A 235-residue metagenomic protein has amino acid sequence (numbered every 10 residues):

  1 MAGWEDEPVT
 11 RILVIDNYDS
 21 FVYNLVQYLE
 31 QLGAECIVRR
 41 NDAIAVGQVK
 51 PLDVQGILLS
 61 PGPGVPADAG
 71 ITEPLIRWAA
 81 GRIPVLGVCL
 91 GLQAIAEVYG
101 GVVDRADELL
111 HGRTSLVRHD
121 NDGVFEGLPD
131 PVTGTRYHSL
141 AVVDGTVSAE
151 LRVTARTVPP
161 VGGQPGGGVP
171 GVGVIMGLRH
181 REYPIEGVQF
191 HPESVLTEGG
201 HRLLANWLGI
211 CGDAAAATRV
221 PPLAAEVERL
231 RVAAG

Functional and structural regions predicted by a protein language model:
M1-E73, R77-G81, E198-G199, A205-G235: N-terminal beta1-alpha1 cap of cysteine-dependent amidohydrolase-like domains
V9, G33-E35, R82, G100 (+3 more regions): A generic structural signal for alpha->beta connector loops
C36-V38, V103, V153: Generic structural signal for residues in well-ordered beta-strands
P51-G127, P131-T133, L204: Cysteine-nucleophile active-site neighborhood
P63-V65, A141, E193-V195: Short histidine/acidic/glycine/proline-rich micro-motifs that form metal- and phosphate-coordinating active-site loops
C89, H138, H191: Histidine-centered divalent metal-coordination motifs
G123-Y183: Catalytic beta-strand/loop cores that center a nucleophilic Ser/Cys/Thr and support acyl-enzyme chemistry
V158-G162, G168-A215: A glycine-centered loop/beta-turn motif at secondary-structure junctions
